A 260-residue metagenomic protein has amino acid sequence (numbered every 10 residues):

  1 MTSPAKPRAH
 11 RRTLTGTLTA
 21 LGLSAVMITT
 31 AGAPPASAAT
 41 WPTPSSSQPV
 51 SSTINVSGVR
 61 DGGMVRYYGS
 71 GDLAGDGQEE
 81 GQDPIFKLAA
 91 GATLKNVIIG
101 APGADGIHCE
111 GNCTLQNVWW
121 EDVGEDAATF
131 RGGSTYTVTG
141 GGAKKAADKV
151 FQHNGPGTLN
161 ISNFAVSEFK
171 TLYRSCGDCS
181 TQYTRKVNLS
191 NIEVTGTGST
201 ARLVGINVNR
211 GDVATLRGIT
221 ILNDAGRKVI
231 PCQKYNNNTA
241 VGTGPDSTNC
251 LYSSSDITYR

Functional and structural regions predicted by a protein language model:
M1-A38: Secretory targeting and sorting signals
T13, T19, T29, N55 (+4 more regions): Generic detector of intrinsically disordered, low-complexity, polar/charged segments
A39-S52, V59, M64-Q78, H108-N117 (+2 more regions): Extracellular beta-rich repeat passengers
I54-M64, L88-A89, T93-N96: Glycine-rich repeat segments that build the extracellular carbohydrate-interaction surface of secreted and virion
Q82-T129: Extracellular beta-helix/beta-solenoid repeat scaffolds
